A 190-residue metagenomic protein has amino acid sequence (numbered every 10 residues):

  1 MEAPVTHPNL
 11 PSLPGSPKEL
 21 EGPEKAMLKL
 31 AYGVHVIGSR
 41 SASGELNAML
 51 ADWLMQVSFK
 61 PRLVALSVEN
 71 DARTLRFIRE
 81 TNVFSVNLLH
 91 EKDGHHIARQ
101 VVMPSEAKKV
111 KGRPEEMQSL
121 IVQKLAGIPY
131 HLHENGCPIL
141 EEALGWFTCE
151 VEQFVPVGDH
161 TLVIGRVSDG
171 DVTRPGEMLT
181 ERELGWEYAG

Functional and structural regions predicted by a protein language model:
E2-G190: Basic, polyanion-binding surface patches
